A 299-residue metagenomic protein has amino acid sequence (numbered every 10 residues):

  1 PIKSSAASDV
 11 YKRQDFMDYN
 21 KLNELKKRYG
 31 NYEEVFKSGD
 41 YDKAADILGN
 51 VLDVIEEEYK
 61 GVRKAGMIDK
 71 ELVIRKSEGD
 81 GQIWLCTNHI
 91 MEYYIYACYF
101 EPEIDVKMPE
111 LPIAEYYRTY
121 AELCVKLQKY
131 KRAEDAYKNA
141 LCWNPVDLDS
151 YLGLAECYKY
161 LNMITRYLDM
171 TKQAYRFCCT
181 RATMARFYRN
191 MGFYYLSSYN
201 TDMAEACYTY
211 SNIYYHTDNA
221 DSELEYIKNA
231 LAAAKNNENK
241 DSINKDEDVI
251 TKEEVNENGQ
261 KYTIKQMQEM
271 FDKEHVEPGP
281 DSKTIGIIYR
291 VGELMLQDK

Functional and structural regions predicted by a protein language model:
P1-Q14: Single conserved hydrophobic/aromatic residue that forms the stacking wall/gate of nucleotide- or nucleobase-binding
R13-Y41, A45-P102, I213, D221-K299: Eukaryotic alpha-helical solenoid repeat scaffolds
V35, C124, Y158, Y188 (+3 more regions): Residue at a conserved register position within TPR or TPR-like alpha-solenoid repeats
S38, L127, L161, S198 (+1 more regions): Structural motif corresponding to the intra-repeat A-B loop/turn of tetratricopeptide repeats
E56, P145, C179-A182, H216: Short coil turns that delineate tetratricopeptide repeat
G61, Y116, S150, M184-F187 (+2 more regions): TPR alpha-solenoid repeat register
